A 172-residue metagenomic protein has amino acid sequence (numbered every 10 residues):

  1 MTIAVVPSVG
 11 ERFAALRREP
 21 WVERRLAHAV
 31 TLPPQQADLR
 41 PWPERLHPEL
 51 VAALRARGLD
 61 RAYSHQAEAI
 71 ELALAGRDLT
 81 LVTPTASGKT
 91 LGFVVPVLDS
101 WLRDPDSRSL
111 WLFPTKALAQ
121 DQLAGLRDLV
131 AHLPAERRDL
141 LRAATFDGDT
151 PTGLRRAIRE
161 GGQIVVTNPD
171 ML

Functional and structural regions predicted by a protein language model:
M1-P41: Intrinsically disordered, low-complexity accessory regions that flank the conserved helicase/ATPase core of eukaryotic
R12, P20-W21, P41-L172: Conserved P-loop/Walker A NTP-binding site and adjacent catalytic elements of P-loop NTPases
